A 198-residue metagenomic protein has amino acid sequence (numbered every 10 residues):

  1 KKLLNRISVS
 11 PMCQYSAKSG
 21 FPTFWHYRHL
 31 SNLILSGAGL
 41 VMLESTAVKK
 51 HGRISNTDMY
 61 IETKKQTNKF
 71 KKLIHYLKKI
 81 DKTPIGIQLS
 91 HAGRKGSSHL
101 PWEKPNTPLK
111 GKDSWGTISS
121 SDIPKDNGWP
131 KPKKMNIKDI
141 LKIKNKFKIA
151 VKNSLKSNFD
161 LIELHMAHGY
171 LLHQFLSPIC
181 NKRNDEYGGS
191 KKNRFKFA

Functional and structural regions predicted by a protein language model:
K1-A92, H99-P101, P132, I143 (+1 more regions): N-terminal capping/small domains of soluble enzymes
S19-F21, K144-K148, N153-L155, E186-A198: Active-site glycine- and acidic-residue-rich loops that bind and position anionic ligands or nucleotide-like cofactors
T46, Q88-H91, F159-G169: Short, well-ordered beta-to-alpha junction loops that form the rim of enzyme active sites and present histidine/acidic
K50-R53, S97, Y170-F175: Short acidic/His/Gly/Ser-rich catalytic and metal-binding motifs that mark active-site loops of diverse hydrolases
H51-S55, K125-P132, S177-E186: A short small-residue
M59-I61, E103-N106, C180-N181: Short, hinge-like loop/turn segments at secondary-structure boundaries
H75, K82, S90-S157: Non-globular sequence segments
K134-M135, E163-A198: Polysaccharide-binding and catalytic clefts of secreted carbohydrate-active enzymes
